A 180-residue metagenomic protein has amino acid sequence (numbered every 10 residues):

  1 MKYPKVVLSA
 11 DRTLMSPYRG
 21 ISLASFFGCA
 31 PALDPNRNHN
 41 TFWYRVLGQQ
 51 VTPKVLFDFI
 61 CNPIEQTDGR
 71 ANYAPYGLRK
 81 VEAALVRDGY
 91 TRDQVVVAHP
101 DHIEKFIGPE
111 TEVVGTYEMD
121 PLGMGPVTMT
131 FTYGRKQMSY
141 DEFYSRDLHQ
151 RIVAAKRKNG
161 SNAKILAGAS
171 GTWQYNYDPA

Functional and structural regions predicted by a protein language model:
M1-V6, P109-E110: A short, charged/proline- and glycine-enriched loop that marks the coil->beta-strand transition at the N-terminal
K2, S9-P17: Short polar catalytic/cofactor-binding loops
K5-A10, A84-V86, V114-Y117: Transmembrane alpha-helices
L14-F26: Short N-terminal binding/cap micro-motifs at the start of the first secondary-structure element
L23-D68, P121-L148: A solvent-exposed, charged loop/short amphipathic helix patch at secondary-structure junctions
F59-R92, A169-T172: Short, charged N-terminal beta->alpha structural module
G77, Q94-A180: Glycine-rich beta-alpha loop elements in corrinoid/cobalamin-binding modules across cobalamin-dependent enzymes
